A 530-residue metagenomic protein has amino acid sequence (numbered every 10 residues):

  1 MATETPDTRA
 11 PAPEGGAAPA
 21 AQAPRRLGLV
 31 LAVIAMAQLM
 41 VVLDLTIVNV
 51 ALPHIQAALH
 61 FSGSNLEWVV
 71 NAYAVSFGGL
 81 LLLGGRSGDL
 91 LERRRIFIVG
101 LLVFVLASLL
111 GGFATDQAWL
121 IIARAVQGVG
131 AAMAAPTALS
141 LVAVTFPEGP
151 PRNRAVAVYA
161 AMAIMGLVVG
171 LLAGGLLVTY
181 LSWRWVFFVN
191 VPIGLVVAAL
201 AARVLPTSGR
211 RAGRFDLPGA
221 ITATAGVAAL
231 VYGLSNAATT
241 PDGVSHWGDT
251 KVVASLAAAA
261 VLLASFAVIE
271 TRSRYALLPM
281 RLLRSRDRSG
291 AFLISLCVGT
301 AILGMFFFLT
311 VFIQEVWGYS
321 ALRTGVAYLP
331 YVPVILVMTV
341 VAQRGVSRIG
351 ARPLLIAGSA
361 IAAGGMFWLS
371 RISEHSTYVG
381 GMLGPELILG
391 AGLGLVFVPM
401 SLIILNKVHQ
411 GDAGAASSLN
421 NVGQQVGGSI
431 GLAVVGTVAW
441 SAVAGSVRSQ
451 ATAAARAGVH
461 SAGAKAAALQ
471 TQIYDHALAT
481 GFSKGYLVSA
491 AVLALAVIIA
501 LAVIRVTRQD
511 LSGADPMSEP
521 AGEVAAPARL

Functional and structural regions predicted by a protein language model:
M1-Q38, V268, D287, A391 (+3 more regions): Transmembrane-helix exit segments and adjacent C-terminal regions of multi-pass membrane proteins
A21, V196-A225, T240-G248, T271-R286 (+3 more regions): Flexible interhelical linker loops that connect adjacent transmembrane helices in multi-pass membrane transporters
R25-S76, S182, Y232, S245-A415 (+1 more regions): Transmembrane core module of solute transporters
V41, V70-Y73, F77, F104 (+10 more regions): Structural signature of transmembrane alpha-helices in multi-pass secondary transporters
I55-Q56, S87-G88, A173-L181, L234 (+5 more regions): Interfacial helix-cap and linker-helix signal at transmembrane-aqueous boundaries of multi-pass secondary transporters
S87-G219, A223, N236, Q410: Helix-loop-helix hairpins in multi-pass membrane proteins, especially solute transporters
L91-L101, T115-I122, A134-A138, T145-A157 (+2 more regions): C-terminal module of multi-pass small-molecule transporters
P192-G209, T224-N236, A258-S273, A496-V506: C-terminal membrane-cytosol helix-exit motif in multi-pass small-molecule transporters
